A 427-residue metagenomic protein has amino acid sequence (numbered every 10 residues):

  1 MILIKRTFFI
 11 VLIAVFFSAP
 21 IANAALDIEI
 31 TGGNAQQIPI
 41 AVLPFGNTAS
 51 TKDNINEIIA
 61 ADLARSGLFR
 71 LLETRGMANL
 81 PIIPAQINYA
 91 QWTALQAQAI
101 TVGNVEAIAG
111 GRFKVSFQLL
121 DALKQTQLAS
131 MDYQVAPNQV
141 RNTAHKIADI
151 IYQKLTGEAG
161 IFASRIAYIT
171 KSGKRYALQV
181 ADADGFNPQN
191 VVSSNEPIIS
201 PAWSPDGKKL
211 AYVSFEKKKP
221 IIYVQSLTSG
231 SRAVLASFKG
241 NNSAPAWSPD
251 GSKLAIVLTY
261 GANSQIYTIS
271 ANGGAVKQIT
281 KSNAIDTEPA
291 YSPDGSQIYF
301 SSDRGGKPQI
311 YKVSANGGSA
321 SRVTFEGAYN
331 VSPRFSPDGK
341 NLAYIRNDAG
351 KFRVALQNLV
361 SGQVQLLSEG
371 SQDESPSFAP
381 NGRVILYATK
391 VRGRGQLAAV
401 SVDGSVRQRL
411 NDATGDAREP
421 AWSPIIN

Functional and structural regions predicted by a protein language model:
I10-A19: Bacterial N-terminal signal peptides
E29-A90, T101, A107: Short beta-strand->alpha-helix linker/helix-N-cap micro-motif that forms a surface specificity/interaction loop
P84-I150: Amphipathic beta-strand/beta-sheet edge segments enriched in Tyr/Trp
G111-K114, K174-Q179, K219-Y223, N263-Y267 (+3 more regions): Structural motif
I166, G207-L210, G251-A255, G295-I298 (+2 more regions): Hydrophobic beta-strand positions that form the internal "hydrophobic ladder" of WD40/Gbeta-like beta-propeller blades
K171, F215, T259, D303 (+2 more regions): Short loop/turn segments immediately following the C-termini of beta-strands
D182-I199, Q225-S243, I269-I285, V313-Y329 (+2 more regions): Multi-bladed beta-propeller domains
